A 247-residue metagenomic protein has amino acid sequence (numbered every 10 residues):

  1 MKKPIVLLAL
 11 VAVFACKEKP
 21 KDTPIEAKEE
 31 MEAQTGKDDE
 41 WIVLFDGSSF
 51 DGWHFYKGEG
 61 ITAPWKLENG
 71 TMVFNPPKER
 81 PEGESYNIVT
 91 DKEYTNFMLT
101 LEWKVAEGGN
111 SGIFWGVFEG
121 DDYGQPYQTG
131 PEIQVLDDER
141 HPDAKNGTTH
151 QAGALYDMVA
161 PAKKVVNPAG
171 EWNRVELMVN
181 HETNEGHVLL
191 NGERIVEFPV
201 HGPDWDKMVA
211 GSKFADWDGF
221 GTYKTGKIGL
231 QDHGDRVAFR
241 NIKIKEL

Functional and structural regions predicted by a protein language model:
M1-P4, E18: Positively charged n-region of N-terminal signal peptides that target proteins for export
P4-V13: Sec-dependent N-terminal signal peptides
C16-L247: Carbohydrate-interacting regions of secretory-pathway proteins
